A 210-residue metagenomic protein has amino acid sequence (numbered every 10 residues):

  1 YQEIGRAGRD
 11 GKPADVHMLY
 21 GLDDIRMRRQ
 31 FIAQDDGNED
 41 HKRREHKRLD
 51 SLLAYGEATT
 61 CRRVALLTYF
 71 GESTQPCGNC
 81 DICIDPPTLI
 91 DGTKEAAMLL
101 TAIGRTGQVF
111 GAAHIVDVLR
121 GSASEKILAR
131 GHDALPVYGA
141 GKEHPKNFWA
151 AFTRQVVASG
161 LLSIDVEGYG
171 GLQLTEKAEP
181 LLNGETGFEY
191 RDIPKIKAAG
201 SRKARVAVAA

Functional and structural regions predicted by a protein language model:
Y1-K146, F152, E179-I193, A198-V208: C-terminal helicase lobe
M18, Y169-T175: Minor-groove-contacting beta-hairpin "wing" of winged helix-turn-helix DNA-binding domains
L66, R154-E167: A short, conserved structural fragment
A123, D165-G170: Contiguous hydrophobic segments
